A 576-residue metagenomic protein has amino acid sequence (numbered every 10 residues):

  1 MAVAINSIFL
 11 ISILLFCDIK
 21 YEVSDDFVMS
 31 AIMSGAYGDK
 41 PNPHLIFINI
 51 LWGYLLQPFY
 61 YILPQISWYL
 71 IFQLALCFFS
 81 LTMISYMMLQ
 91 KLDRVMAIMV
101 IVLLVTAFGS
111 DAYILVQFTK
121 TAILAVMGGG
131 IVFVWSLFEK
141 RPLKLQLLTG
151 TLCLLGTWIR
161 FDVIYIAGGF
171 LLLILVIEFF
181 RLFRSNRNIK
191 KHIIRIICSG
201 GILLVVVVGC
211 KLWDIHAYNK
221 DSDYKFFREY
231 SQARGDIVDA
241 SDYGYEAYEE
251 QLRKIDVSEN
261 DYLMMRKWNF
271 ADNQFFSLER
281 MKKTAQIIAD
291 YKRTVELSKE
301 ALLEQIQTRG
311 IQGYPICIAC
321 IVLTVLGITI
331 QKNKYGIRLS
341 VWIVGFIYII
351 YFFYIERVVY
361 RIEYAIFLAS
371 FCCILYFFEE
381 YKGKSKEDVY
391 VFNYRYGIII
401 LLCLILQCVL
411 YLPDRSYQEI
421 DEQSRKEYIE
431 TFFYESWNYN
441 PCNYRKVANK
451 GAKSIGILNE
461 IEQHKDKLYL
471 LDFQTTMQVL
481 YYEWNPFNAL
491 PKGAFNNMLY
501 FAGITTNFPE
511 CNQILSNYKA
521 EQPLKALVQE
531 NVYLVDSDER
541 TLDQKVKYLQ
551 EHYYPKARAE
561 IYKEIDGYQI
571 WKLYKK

Functional and structural regions predicted by a protein language model:
N6-L45, L56-Y61: Extracytoplasmic loop-helix module adjacent to an early transmembrane segment
N42-L76: Short hydrophobic/aromatic helix or loop-helix immediately within or flanking a transmembrane segment in polytopic
A75-L92, I321-T329: Transmembrane-helix motifs of polytopic, lipid-linked glycan transferases
R94-M99, W135-L154, I194-R195, F392-G397: Short hydrophobic alpha-helices at membrane interfaces in multi-pass membrane enzymes
L145-V163, L172, G200-G209: Membrane-interface alpha helices of multi-pass inner-membrane proteins
I166-L204: Perimembrane helix-loop-helix junctions
K191-L204, K382-S416: Signature aromatic-anchored transmembrane alpha helix within multi-pass, membrane-resident enzymes that catalyze glycan
C210-Q251, Q407-A502: Membrane-embedded, lumen/periplasm-facing catalytic core of multi-pass transferases that use lipid-linked donors
